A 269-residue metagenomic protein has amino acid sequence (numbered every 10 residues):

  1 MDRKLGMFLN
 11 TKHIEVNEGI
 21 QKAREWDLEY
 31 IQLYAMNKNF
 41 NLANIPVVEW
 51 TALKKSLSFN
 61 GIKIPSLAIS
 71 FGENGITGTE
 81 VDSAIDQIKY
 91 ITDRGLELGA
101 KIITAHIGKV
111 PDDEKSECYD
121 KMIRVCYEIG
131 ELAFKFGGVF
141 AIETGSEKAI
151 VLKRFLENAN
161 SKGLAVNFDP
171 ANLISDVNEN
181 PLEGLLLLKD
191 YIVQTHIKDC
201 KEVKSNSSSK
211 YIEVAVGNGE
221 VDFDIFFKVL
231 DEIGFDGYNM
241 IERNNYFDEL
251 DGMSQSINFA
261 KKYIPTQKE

Functional and structural regions predicted by a protein language model:
M1-L96, A100, S161, K261-E269: N-terminal pre-domain/capping segments
L5, Y30, L67, C126-E220 (+1 more regions): Acidic/histidine-rich catalytic cores of soluble enzymes
K12, K38, M240-D251: A short, acidic, flexible beta-alpha connecting loop/helix-capping segment that sits on the rim of active
N17-Q21, S58-N60, G75-V166, S175: Active-site acidic/histidine proton-transfer and metal-coordination neighborhood in alpha/beta enzyme cores
Y30, I102, Q194, G237-Y238: Residues at the N-termini of beta-strands
I45-T51, V81-K89, K115-C126, N178-L185 (+2 more regions): Charged helix-capping and loop-helix junction motifs
F247-E269: Aromatic-rich peripheral "rim/lid" segments of glycoside hydrolase catalytic domains that contact and position glycan
